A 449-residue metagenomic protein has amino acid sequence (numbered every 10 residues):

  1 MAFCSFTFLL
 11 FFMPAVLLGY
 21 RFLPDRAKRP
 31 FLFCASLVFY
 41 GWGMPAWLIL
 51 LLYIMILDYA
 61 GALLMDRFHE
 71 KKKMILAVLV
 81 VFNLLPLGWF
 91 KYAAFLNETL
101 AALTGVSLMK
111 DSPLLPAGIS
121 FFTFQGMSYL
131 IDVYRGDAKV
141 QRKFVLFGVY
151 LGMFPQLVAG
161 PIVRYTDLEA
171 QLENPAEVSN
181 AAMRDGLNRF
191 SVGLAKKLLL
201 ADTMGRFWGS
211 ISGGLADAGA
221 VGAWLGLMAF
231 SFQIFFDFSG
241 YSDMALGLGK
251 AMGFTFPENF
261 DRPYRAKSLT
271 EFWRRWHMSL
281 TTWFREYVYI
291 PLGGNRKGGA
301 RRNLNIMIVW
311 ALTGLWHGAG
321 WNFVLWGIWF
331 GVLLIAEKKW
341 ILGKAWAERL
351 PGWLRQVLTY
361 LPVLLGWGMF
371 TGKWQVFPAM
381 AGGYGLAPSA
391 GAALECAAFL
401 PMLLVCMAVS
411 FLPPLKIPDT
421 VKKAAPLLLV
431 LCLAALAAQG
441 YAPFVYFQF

Functional and structural regions predicted by a protein language model:
M1-V409, P413-Q448: Membrane-embedded transmembrane alpha-helical bundles that form the catalytic cores of multi-pass lipid-modifying
